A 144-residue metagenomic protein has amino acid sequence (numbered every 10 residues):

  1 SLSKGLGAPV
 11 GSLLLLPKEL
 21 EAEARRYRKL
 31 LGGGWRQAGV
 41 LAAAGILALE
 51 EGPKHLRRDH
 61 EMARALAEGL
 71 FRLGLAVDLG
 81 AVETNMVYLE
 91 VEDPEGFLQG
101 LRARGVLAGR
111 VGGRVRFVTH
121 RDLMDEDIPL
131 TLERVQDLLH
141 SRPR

Functional and structural regions predicted by a protein language model:
S1-M86, E90-V91: Active-site C-terminal subdomain of aminotransferase-like
L31-G34, A108, R142: Short secondary-structure junctions and interdomain/linker hinges
L75, G105-V106: Short aromatic/hydrophobic-glycine micro-motifs
A81, G109-G112: Beta-strand->loop->alpha-helix junctions that form or flank phosphate-binding loops in nucleotide-handling enzymes
G96, G100, R104, V111-R144: PLP-dependent enzyme catalytic core of the Aspartate aminotransferase-like
